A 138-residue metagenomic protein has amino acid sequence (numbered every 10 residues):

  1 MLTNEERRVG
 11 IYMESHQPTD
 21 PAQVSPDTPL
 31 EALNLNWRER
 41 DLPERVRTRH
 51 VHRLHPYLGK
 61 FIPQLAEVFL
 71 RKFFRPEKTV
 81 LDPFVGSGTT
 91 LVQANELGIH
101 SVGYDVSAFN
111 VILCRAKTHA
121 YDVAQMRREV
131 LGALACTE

Functional and structural regions predicted by a protein language model:
M1-P76: S-adenosyl-L-methionine
H55, P83, H100-G103: Alpha-helix N-cap/helix-initiation motif
P76-E77, Y121: Secondary-structure boundary/capping positions in well-ordered alpha/beta enzyme cores
E77-G86: Conserved class I S-adenosyl-L-methionine
G88-V92: Glycine-rich SAM-binding Motif I of class I
E96, H100-E138: Class I S-adenosyl-L-methionine-dependent methyltransferase module
